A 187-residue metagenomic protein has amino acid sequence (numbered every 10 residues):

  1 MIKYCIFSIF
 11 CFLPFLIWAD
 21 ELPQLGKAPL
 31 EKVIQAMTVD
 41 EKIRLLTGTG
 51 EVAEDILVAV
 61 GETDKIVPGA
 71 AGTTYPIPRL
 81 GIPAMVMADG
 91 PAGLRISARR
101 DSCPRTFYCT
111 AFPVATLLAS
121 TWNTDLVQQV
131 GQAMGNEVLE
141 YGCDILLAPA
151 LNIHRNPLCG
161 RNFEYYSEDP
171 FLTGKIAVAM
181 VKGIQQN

Functional and structural regions predicted by a protein language model:
Y4-L13: Sec-dependent N-terminal signal peptides
D20-N187: N-terminal beta-rich core of secreted/periplasmic extracellular enzymes
